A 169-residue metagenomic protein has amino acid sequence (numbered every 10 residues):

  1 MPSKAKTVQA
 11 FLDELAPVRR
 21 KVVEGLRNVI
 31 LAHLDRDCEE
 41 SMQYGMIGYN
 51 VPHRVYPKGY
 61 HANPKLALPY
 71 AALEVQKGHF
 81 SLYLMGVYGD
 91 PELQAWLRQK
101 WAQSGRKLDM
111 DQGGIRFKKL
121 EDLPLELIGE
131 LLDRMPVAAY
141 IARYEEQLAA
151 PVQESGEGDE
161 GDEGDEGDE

Functional and structural regions predicted by a protein language model:
M1-E169: Charge-dense, helix-prone N-terminal extensions
